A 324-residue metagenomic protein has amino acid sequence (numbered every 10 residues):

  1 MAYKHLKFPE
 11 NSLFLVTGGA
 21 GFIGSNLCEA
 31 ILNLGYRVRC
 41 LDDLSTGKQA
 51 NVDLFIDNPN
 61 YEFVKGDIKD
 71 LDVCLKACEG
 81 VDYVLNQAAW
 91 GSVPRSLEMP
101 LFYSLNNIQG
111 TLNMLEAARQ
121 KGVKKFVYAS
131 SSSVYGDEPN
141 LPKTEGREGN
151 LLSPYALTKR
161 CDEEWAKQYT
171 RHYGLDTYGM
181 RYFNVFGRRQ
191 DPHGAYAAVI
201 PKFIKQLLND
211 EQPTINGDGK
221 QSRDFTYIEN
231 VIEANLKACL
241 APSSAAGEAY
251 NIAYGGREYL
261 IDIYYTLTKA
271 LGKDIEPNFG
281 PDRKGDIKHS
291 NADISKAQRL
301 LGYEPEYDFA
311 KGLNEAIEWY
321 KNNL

Functional and structural regions predicted by a protein language model:
M1-V185, C239, P305-Y307, E315 (+1 more regions): N-terminal Rossmann-like NAD(P)+-binding domain of SDR-like oxidoreductases, especially those catalyzing
A2-K7, L27-N33, K69, L208-L324: C-terminal substrate-binding subdomain of Rossmann-fold SDR/epimerase-dehydratase oxidoreductases
S45, A50, I200-P201, I232-L236: Short alpha-helix within the catalytic core of nucleotide-sugar-dependent glycosyltransferases
G47-Q49, G136-D137, R189, L260-I261 (+1 more regions): A short beta-to-alpha transition loop/helix N-cap that caps and shapes the active-site region
R95-S96, G146-R147, T177, R181-P192 (+4 more regions): A conserved pocket-lining segment of Rossmann-fold NAD(P)-dependent short-chain dehydrogenase/reductase
C161, W165, Y169, V199 (+3 more regions): Hydrophobic alpha-helix immediately C-terminal to the catalytic Tyr-X-X-X-Lys motif of short-chain
